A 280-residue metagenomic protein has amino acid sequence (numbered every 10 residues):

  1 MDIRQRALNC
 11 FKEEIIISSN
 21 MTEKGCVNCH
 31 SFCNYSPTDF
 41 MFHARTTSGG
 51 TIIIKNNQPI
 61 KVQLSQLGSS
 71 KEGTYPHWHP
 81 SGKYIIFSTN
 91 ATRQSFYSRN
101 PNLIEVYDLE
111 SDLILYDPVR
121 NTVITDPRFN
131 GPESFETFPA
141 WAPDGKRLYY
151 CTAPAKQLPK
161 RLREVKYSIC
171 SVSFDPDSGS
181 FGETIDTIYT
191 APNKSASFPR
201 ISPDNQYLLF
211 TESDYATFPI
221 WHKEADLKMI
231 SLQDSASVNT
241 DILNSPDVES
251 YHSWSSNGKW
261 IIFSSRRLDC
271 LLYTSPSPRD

Functional and structural regions predicted by a protein language model:
M1, S88-D108, C151-V165, T211-H222 (+2 more regions): Short, conserved, GDST-rich strand-edge loop motifs in beta-rich repeat architectures
M1, T38-H43, I85-F87: Short beta-strand elements that form the blades of beta-propeller/WD-repeat-like and other beta-sheet-rich scaffold
L8-G25, I54-E72, I114-F135, V172-S195 (+2 more regions): Multi-bladed beta-propeller domains
C29-S31, Y75, F138-A140, F198 (+1 more regions): Conserved beta-strand position repeated once per blade in WD40 beta-propeller domains
N34-S36, P80-S81, P143-D144, P203-D204 (+1 more regions): Residue-level detector of Asp-centered blade-edge/turn motifs that repeat once per structural unit in beta-propeller
R200-M229, P246, S253-W254, I262-D269: Loop/turn-rich, solvent-exposed surfaces of beta-rich toroidal or solenoidal domains
Y273-D280: Conserved small/polar residues in nucleotide/adenosyl-binding loops
